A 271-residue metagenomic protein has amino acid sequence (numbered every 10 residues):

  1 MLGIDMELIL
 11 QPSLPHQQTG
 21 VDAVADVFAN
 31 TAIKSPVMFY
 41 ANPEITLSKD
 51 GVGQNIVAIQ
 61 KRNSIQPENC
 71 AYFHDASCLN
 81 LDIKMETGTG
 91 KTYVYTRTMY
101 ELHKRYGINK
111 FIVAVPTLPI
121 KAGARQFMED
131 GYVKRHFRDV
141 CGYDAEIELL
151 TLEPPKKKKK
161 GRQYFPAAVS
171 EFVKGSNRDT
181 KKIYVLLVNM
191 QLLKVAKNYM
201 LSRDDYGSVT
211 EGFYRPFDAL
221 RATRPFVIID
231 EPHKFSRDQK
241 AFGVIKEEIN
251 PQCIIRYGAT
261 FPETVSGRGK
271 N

Functional and structural regions predicted by a protein language model:
M1-G51, N55: N-terminal accessory segments
M1-P15, N30-A32, T98-K110, V115-L118 (+2 more regions): Conserved, well-structured beta-alpha core segment at the onset of a catalytic domain
V24, V52-D75: Pre-Walker A adenine-sensing motif
H74-T98: Walker A/P-loop
S77, G107-I108, T180-K182, R221-T223 (+1 more regions): Short loop/turn elements that form and flank the Walker-type P-loop nucleotide-binding site in RecA-like NTPase cores
T92-V94, G107-P154, N189-K194: Conserved Walker A/P-loop ATP-binding site and its immediately adjacent core in helicase/helicase-like ATPase domains
Y93-K104, L118, A122-Q126, M190-N271: Signature of the SF2 helicase/ATPase Hel1-core->accessory helical subdomain module
R135-V209: Inter-Walker segment of RecA-like/P-loop motor cores
